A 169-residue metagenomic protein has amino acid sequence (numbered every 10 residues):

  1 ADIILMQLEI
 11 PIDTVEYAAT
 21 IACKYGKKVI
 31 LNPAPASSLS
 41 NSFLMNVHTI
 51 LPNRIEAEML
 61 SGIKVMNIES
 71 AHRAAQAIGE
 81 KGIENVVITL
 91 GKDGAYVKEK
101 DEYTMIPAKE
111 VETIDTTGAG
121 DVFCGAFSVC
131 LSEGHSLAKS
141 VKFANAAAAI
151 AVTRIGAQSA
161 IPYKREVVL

Functional and structural regions predicted by a protein language model:
A1-T49, I55-T104: Ribokinase/PfkB-type carbohydrate-kinase core domain
S37-F43, I68-L169: Conserved phosphate-binding/catalytic region of the ribokinase-like
